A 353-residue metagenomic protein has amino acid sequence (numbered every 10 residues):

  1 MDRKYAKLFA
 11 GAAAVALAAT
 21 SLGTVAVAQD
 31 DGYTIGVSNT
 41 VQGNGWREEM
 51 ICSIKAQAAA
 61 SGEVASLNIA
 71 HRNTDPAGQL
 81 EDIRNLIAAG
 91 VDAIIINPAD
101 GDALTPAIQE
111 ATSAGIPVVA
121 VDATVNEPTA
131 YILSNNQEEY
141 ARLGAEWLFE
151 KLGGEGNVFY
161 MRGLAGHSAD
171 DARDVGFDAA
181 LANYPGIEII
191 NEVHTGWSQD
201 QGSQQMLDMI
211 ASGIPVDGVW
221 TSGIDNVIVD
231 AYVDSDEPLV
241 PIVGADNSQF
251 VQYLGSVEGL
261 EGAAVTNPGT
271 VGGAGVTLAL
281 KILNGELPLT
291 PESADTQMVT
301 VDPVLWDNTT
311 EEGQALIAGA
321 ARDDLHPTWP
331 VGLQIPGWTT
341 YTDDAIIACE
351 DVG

Functional and structural regions predicted by a protein language model:
M1-T34, A60, Q109-I116, P336-G353: Short, low-complexity disordered leader/linker segments with a strong preference for bacterial N-terminal type II
D31-Y33, A180, L278-G353: Hinge/cleft segment of the Venus flytrap/periplasmic-binding protein
T34-Q57, S61, L67-E81, V91 (+4 more regions): Extracytoplasmic "Venus flytrap"
I35, Q79, L133-V158, A172 (+3 more regions): Hydrophobic alpha-helical segments within soluble ligand-binding/sensing domains
I35-G43, E48, I54-A56, R142-P185 (+3 more regions): An alpha-beta-alpha
H71, V125-W147, Y160-A165, E192 (+1 more regions): Short beta-strand elements at the ligand-binding edges of bilobed clamshell
R84, D92-T112, F177, T195-L254 (+2 more regions): Hydrophobic alpha-helical
G101-E139, N157, S248-E261: Flexible loop/hinge segments that line or gate small-molecule binding clefts
